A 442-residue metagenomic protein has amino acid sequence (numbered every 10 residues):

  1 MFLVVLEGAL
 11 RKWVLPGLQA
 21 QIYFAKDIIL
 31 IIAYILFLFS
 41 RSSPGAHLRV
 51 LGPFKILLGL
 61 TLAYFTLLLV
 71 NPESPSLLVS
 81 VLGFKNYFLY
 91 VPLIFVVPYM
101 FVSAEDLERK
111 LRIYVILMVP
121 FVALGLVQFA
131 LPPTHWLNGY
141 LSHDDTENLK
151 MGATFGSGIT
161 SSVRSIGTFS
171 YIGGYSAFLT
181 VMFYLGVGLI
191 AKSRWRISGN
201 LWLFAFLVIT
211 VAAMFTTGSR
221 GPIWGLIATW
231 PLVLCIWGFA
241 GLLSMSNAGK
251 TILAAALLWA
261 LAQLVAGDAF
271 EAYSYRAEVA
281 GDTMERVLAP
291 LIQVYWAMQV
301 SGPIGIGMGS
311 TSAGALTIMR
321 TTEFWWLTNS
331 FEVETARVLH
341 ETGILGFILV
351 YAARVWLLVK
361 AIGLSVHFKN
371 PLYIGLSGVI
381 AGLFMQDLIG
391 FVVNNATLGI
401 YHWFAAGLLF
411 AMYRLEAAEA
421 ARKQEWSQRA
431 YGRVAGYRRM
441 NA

Functional and structural regions predicted by a protein language model:
M1-F2, V50-T61, V97-H143: Interfacial loop-to-transmembrane-helix boundary motif in multi-pass membrane proteins
M1-L3, L201-T210, K360-V392, L408: Loop-to-helix entry and N-terminal half of a specific, functionally important transmembrane alpha helix in multi-pass
M1-W13, K26-F88: N-terminal hydrophobic segments of proteins, predominantly signal-anchor/transmembrane helices of inner/organellar
V14-L15, D268-T342, A361-F368: Long extracytoplasmic/lumenal interhelical loops at the membrane interface of multi-pass membrane proteins
I32, S377-G436, A442: Transmembrane alpha-helices of multi-pass inner-membrane enzymes
L111-H135, N148-G218, P222-I236: Alpha-helical transmembrane segments of multi-pass inner-membrane proteins
A123, F129-P133, M214-T217, V233-G281 (+2 more regions): A membrane-periplasm/extracellular boundary helix in multi-pass inner-membrane enzymes that assemble envelope glycans
G167-G173, V211, E323-A361: A conserved mid-to-late transmembrane alpha helix and its immediate loop/hinge that forms the functional core
